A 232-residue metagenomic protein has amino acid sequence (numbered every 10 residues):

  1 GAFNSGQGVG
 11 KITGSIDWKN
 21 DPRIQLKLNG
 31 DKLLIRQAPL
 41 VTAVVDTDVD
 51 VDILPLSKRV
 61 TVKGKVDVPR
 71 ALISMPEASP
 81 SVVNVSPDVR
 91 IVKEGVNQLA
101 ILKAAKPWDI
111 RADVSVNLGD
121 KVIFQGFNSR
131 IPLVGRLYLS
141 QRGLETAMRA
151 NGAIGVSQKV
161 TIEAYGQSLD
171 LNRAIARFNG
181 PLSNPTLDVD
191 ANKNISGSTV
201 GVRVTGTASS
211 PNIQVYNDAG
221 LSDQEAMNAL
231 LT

Functional and structural regions predicted by a protein language model:
G1-K106, I110-T232: Strand-loop-strand
